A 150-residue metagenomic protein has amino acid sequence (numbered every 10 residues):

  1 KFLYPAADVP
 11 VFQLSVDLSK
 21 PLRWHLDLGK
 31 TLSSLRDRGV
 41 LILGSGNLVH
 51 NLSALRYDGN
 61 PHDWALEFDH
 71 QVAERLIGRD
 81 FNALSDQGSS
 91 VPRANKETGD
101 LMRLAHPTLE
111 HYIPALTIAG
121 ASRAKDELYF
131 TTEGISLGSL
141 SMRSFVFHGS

Functional and structural regions predicted by a protein language model:
K1-W24, G59-S150: Flexible, D/E/H-enriched segments
S15-L66: Active-site beta-strand/loop microenvironment that shapes enzyme catalytic pockets
